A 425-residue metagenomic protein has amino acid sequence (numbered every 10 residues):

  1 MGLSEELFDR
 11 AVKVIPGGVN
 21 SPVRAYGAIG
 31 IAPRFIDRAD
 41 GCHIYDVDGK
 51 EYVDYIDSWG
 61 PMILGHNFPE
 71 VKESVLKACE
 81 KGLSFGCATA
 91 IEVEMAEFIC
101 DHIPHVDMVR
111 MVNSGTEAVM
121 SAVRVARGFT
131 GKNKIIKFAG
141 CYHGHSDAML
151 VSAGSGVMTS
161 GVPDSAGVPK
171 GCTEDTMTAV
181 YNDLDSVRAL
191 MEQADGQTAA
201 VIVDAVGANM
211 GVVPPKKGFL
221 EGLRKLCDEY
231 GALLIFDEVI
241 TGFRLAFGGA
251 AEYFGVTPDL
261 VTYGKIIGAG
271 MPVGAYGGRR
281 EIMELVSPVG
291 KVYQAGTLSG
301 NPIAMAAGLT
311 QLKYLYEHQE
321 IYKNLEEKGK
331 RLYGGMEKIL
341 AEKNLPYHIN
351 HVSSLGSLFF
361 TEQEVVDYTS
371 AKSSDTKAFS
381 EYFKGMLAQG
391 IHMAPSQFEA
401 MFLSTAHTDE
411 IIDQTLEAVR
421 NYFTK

Functional and structural regions predicted by a protein language model:
M1-K425: Conserved N-terminal phosphate-binding loop of PLP-dependent enzymes in the Aspartate aminotransferase
